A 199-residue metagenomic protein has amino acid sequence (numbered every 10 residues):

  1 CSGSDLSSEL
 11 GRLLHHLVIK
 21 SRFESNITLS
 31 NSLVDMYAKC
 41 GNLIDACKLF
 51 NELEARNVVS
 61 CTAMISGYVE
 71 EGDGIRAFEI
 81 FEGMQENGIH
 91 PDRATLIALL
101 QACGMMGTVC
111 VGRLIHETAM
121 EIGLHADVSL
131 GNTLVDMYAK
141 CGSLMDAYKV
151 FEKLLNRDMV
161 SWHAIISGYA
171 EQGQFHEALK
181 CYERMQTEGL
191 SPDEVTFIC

Functional and structural regions predicted by a protein language model:
C1-S2, Y37, Y68, C103 (+2 more regions): Residue at a conserved register position within TPR or TPR-like alpha-solenoid repeats
D5, L53-E54, M84, M106 (+2 more regions): Alpha-helical solenoid scaffolds that mediate protein-protein interactions, centered on TPR/SEL1-like repeats but also
G11, N26, S30-N31, D35 (+15 more regions): Pentatricopeptide repeat
K140-S161, I166-G173, M185: Long hydrophobic segments that form regular secondary structure
